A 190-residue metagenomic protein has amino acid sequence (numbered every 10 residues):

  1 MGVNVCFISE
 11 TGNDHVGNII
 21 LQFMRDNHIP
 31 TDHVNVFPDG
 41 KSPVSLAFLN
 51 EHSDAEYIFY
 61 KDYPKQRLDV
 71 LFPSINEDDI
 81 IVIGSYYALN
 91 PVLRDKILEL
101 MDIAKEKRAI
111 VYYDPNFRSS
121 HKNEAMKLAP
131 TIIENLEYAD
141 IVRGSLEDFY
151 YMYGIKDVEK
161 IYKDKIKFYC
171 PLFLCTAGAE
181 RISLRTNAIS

Functional and structural regions predicted by a protein language model:
N4-S85: Conserved N-terminal subdomain of the carbohydrate kinase-like
V5-F7, V111, F173: Hydrophobic/aromatic residues located in beta-strands of well-ordered beta-sheets within soluble catalytic
R25, D102-E106, L136: Anion (oxyanion) recognition and catalysis
D62, Y86, N116-S120, E147 (+1 more regions): Active-site beta-loop-alpha junctions enriched in small/polar residues
I81, D114, I141-S145: Residue-level signal for inorganic ion chemistry
K107, H121-S190: Conserved phosphate/ATP/ADP-binding segment of small-molecule kinases
R108-P115: Short beta-strand/loop segments at the ligand-binding rim of alpha/beta enzyme cores
